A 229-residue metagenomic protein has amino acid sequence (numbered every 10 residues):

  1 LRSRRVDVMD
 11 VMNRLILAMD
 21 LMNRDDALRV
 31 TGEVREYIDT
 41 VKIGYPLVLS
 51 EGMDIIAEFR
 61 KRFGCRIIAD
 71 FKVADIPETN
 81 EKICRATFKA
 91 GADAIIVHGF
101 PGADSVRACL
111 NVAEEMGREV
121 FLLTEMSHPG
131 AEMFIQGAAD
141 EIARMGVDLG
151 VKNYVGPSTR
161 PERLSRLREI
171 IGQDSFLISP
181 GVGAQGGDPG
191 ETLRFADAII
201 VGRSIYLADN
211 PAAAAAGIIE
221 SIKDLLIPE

Functional and structural regions predicted by a protein language model:
R5-I68, D75-E81, I135, M145 (+2 more regions): Conserved N-terminal beta1-alpha1 strand-loop-helix module at the mouth
N13-L15, D75-P161, D174: Conserved anion-binding
L15-M19, V41-I43, I67-F71, I95-V97 (+4 more regions): Hydrophobic faces of well-ordered beta-strands that scaffold small-molecule active sites in alpha/beta enzyme cores
A18-M22, G44-V48, K72-A74, F100 (+4 more regions): Active-site beta-loop-alpha junctions enriched in small/polar residues
D26, P46-K61, D75-K82, G99-M116 (+3 more regions): Active-site-adjacent beta->alpha loops and helix N-cap segments on the catalytic face of soluble alpha/beta enzymes
V34, F88, V147, T192-L193: Non-catalytic positions within long, well-ordered alpha-helices that form the structural scaffold/packing of enzyme
A94-G102, V182-G186, F195-A212: Glycine-rich phosphate-binding active-site loops on the catalytic face of alpha/beta enzymes
G172, S204, K223: Post-transcriptional modification and biogenesis factors for structured RNAs of the translation apparatus
